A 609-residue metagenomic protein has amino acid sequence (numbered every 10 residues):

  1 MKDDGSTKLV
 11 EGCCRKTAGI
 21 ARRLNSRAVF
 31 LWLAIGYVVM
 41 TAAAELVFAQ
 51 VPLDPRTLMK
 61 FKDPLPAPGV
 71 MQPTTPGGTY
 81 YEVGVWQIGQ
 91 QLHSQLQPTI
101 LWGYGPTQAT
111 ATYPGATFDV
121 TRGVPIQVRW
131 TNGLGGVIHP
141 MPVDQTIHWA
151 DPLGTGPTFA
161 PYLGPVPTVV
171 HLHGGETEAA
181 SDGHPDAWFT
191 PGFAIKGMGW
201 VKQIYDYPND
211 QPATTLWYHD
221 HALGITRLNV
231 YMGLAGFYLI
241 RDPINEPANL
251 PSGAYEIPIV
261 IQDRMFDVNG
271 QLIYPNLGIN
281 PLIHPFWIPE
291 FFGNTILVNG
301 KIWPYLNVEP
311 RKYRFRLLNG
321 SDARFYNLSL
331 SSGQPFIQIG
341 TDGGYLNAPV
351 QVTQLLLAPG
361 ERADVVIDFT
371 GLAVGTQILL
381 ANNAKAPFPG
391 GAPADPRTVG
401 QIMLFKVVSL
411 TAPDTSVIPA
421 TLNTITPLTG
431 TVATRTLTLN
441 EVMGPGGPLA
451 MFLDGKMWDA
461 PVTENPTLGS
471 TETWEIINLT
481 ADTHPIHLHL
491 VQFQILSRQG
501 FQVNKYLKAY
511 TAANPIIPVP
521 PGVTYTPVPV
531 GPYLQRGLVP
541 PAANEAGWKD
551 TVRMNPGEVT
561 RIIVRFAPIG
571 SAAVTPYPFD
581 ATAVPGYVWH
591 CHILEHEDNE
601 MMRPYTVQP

Functional and structural regions predicted by a protein language model:
M1-S26: N-terminal secretory signal peptides that target proteins for export/translocation
V29-A42: Bacterial N-terminal signal peptides
L46-L172, E176-A194, W200-I204, P281-F315 (+6 more regions): N-terminal, post-signal-peptide metal-ligating segments of extracellular/periplasmic oxidoreductases, dominated by
V83, V128, V170, D220 (+8 more regions): Divalent metal-coordination and catalytic microenvironments
S94, V137-W149, M232, R324-S331 (+1 more regions): Short, hydrophobic/aromatic beta-strand segments
W130-L134, L318-S321, I476-T480, P568: Asparagine-centered strand-capping/turn motif at beta-strand->loop junctions
L134, I147-E246, N347, T353-F405 (+2 more regions): Extracellular/periplasmic metallocenter environments
A160, T177-A194, M265-V268, I273-T424: Histidine- and aromatic-rich segments of cupredoxin/plastocyanin-like copper-binding domains
